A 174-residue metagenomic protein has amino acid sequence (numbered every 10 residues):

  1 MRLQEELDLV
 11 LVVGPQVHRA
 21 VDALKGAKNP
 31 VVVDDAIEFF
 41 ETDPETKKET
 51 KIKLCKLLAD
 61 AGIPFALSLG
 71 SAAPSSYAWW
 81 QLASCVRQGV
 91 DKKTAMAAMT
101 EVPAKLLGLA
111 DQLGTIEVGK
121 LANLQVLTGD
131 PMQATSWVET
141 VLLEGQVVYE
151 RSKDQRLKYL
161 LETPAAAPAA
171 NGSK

Functional and structural regions predicted by a protein language model:
M1, A72, E162-A165: Metal-coordinating catalytic core of metallo-dependent amide/deamination hydrolases
M1-V10, Q16, W137, L143 (+1 more regions): Polyanionic/metal-chelating signatures
Q16-A27: Active-site-adjacent beta->alpha loops and helix N-cap segments on the catalytic face of soluble alpha/beta enzymes
K25, P30, D34-L127, S136 (+1 more regions): His/Asp/Glu-enriched, well-ordered alpha-helical/loop segment that forms or immediately abuts the divalent-metal
P131: Small/polar (Gly/Ser/Thr/Ala-rich) solvent-exposed segments that form structured loops/beta-strands/short helices used
A134-T135, R151: Short active-site-adjacent structural elements
T140-K174: Extracellular/periplasmic ectodomains of large secreted or surface enzymes and adhesion receptors
